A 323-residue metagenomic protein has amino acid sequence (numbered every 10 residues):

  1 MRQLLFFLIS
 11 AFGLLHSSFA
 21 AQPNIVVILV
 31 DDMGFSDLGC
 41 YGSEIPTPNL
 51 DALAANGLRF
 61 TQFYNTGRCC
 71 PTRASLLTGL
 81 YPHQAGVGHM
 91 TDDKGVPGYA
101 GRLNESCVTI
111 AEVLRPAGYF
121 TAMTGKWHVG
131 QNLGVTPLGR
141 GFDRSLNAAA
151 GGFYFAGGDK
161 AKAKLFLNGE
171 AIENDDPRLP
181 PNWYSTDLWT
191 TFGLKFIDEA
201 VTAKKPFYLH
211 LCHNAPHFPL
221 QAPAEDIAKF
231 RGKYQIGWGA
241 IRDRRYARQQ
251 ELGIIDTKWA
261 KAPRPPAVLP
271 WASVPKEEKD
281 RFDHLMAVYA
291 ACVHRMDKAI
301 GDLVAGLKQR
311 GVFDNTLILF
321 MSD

Functional and structural regions predicted by a protein language model:
L5-H16: Bacterial N-terminal signal peptides
F19-D323: Formylglycine-dependent sulfatase
